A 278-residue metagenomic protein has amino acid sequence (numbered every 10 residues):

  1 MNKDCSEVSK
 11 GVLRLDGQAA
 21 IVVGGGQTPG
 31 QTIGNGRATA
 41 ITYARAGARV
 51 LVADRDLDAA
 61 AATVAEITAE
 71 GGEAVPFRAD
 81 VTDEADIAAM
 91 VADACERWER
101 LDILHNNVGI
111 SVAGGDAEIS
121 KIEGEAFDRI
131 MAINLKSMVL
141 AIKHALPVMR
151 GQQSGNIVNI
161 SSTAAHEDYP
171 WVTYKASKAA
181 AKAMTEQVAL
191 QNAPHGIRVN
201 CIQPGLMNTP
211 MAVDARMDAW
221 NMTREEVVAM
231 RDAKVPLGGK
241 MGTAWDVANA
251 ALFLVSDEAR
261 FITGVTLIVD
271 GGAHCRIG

Functional and structural regions predicted by a protein language model:
N2-G11, S111, D116, A251-L252 (+1 more regions): Short C-terminal tail/terminal secondary-structure segment of NAD(P)H-dependent dehydrogenase/reductase domains
V12-L51: Canonical Rossmann dinucleotide-binding motif of NAD(H)/NADP(H)-dependent dehydrogenases/reductases, specifically
R14, W98, V139, R150 (+2 more regions): C-terminal substrate-recognition "lid" of short-chain dehydrogenase/reductases
T28-Q31, S111, V158-A180, T185-P194 (+1 more regions): Catalytic loop of short-chain dehydrogenase/reductase
G115-I119, E123-D128, R231-D232: Substrate-binding pocket helix/loop in short-chain dehydrogenase/reductase
I142-K143, E186: A short, exposed helix-loop element centered on a Lys and neighboring polar residues
A193, R198, I262-G264: Short, small/polar-rich loop/turn modules that mediate ligand/substrate recognition or access, typified
